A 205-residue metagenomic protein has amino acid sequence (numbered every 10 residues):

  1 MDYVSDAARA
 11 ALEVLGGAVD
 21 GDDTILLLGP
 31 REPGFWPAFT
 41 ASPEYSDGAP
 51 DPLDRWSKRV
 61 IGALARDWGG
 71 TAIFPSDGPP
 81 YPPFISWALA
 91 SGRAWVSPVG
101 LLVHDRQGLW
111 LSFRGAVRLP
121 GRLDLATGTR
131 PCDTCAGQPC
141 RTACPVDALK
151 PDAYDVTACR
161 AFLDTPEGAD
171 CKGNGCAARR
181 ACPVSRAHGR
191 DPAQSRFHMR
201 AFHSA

Functional and structural regions predicted by a protein language model:
M1-A205: Non-ligating segments of multi-cofactor redox enzymes
